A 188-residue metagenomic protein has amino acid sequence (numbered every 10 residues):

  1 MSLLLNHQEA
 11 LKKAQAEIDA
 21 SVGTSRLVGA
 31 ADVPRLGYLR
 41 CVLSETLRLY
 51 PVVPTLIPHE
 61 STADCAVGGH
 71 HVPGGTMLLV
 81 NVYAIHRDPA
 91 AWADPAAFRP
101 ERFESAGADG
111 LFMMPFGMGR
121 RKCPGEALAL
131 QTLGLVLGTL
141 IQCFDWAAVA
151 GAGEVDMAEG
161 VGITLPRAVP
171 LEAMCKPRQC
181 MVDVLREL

Functional and structural regions predicted by a protein language model:
M1-D19, T46, P73, M77-N81 (+3 more regions): Central I-helix of cytochrome P450 enzymes
Q8-A10, E126-P166, P170: Cytochrome P450 heme-binding "Cys pocket" and the immediately downstream C-terminal segment
L27-G68, P89: Conserved cytochrome P450 K-helix E-x-x-R motif and the immediately C-terminal K′/meander segment
V33, Y50, T62-D64, V80-A106: Conserved cytochrome P450 K-helix/beta-meander segment immediately N-terminal to the heme-binding cysteine loop
G68, E104-L133, A158-V161: Cytochrome P450 heme-thiolate "Cys pocket" and heme-binding signature region
M77, A84-I85, R120-R121, L135 (+2 more regions): Conserved beta-strand elements of beta-rich interaction domains across eukaryotes, especially beta-propellers
A90-W92, A127, D183-L188: Short conserved micro-motifs at the rims of enzyme active sites and ligand-binding pockets
P166-L188: C-terminal helix/juxtamembrane-tail motif
